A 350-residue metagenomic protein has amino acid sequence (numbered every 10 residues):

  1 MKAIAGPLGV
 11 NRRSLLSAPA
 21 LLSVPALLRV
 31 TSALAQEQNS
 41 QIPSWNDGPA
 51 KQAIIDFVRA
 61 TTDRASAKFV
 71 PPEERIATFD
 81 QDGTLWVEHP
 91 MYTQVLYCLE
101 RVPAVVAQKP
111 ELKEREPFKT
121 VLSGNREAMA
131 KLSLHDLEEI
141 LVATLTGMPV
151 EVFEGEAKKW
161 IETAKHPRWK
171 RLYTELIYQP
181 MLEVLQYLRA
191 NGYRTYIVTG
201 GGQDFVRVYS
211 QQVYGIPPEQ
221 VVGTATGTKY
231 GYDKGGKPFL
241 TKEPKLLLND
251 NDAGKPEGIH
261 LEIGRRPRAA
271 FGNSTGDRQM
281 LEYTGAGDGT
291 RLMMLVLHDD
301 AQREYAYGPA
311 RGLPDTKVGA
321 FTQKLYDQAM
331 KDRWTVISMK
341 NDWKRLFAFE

Functional and structural regions predicted by a protein language model:
M1-N11, S23-L28: N-terminal secretory signal peptides
A3, P19, Q36-Q41, W45 (+3 more regions): C-terminal cap/substrate-recognition subdomain and adjoining C-terminal extension of metal-dependent phosphatase-like
L15-L16: ATP-binding/phosphotransfer module of carbohydrate and carboxylate kinases, centering on a glycine-rich
S40-Q81: Mature N-terminal segment immediately following signal peptide/propeptide cleavage in secreted/periplasmic
D63-A65, W86-E88, Y230-G231: Short, solvent-exposed loop/turn elements at domain surfaces
R75-H89, L281: Asp-based phosphoryl-transfer active-site loop
M91-E175, Q179: A metal-dependent, Asp-based hydrolase signature
